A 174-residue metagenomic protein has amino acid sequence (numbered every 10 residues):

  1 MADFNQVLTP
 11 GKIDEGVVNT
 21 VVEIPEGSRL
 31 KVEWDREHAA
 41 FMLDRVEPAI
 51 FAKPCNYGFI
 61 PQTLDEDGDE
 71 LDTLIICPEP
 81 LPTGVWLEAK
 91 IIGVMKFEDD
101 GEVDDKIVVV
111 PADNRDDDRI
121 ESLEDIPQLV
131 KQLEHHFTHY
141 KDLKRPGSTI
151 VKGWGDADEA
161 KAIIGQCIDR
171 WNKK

Functional and structural regions predicted by a protein language model:
M1-K174: Hydrophobic N-terminal alpha-helices or hydrophobic patches in metabolic proteins across all domains of life
